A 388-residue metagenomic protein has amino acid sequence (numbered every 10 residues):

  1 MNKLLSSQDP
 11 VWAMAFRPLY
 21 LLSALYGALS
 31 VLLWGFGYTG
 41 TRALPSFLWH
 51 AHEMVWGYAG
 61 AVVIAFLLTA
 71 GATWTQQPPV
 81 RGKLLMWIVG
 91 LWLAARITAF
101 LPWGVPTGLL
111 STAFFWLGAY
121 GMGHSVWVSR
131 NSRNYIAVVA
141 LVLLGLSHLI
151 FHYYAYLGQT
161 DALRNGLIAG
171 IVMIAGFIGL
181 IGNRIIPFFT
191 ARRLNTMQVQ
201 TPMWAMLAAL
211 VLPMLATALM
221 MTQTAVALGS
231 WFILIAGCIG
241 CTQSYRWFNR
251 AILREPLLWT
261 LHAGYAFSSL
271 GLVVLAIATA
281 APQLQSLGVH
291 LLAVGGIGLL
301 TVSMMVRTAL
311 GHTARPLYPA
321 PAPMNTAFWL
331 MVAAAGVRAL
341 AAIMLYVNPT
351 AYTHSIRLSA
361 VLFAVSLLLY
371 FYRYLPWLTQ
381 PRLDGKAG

Functional and structural regions predicted by a protein language model:
M1-G388: Hydrophobic alpha-helical transmembrane segments of multi-pass integral membrane proteins
